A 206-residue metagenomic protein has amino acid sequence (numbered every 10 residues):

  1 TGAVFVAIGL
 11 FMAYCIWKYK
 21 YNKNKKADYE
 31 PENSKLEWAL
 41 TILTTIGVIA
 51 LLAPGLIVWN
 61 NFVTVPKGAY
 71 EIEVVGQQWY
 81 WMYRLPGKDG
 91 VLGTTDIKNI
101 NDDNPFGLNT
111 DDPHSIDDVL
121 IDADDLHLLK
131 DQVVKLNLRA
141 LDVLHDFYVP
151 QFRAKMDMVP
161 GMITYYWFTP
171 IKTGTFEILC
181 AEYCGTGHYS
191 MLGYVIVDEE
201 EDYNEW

Functional and structural regions predicted by a protein language model:
G2-Y21: Membrane-embedded alpha-helical segments of integral membrane proteins
I16-W206: Non-transmembrane, membrane-proximal soluble domains of secreted or membrane proteins
